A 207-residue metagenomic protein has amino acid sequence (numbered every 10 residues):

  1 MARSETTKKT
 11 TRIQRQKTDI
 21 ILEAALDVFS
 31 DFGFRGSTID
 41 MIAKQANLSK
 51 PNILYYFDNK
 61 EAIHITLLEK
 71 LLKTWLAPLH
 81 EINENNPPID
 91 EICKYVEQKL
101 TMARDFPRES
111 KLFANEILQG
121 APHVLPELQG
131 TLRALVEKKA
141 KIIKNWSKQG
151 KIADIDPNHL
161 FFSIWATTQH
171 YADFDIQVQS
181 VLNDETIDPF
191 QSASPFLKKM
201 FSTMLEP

Functional and structural regions predicted by a protein language model:
M1-E5, T101, D105, R133 (+2 more regions): C-terminal peripheral helix-coil segments that are non-catalytic and often amphipathic
M1-Q16: N-terminal intrinsically disordered/low-complexity leader segments
Q16-K17, A24: N-terminal positioning helix adjacent to the helix-turn-helix/winged-helix DNA-binding module
I20, V28-A62, T66: Helix-turn-helix
L67-K94, V136, I142-N145: Amphipathic alpha-helical linker/stalk segments
H80-E109, Q149, P157-I164: Hydrophobic alpha-helical connector segments
V96-K99, F113-E116, I164, T168 (+1 more regions): Short alpha-helical scaffolding segments that buttress acidic/His motifs in well-ordered protein cores
R104-P126, F174-N183: Amphipathic alpha-helical segments used for helix-helix packing
